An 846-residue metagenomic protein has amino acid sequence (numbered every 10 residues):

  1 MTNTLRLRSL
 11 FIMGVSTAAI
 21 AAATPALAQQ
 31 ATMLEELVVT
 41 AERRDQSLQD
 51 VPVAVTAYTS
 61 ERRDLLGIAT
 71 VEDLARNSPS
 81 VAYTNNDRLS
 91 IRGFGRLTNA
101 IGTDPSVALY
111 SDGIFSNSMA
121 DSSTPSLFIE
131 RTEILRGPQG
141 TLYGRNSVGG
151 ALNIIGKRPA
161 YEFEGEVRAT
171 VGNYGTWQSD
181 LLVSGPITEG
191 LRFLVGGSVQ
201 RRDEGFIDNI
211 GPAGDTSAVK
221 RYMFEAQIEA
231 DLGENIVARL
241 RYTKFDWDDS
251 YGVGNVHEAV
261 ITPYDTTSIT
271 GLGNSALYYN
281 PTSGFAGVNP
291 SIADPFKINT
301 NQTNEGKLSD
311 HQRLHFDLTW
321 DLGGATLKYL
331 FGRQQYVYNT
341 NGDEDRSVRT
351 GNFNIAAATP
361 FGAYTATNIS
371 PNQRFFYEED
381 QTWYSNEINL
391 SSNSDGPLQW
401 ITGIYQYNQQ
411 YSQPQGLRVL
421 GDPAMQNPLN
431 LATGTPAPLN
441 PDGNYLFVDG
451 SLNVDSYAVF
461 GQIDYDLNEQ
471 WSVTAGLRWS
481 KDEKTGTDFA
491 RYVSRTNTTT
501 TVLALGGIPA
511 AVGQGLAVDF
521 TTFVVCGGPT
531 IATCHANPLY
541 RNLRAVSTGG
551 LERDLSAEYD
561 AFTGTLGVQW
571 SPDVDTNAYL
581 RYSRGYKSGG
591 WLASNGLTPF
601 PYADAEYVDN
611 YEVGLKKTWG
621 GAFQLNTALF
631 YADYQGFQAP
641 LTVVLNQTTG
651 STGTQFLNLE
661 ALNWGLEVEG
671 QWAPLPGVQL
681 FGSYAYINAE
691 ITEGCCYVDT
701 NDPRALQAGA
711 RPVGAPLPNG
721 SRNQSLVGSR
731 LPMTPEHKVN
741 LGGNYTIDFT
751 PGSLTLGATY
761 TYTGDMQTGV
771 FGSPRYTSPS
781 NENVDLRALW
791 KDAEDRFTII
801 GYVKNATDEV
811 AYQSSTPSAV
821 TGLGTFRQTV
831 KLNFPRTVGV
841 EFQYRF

Functional and structural regions predicted by a protein language model:
M33-E162, V613: Acidic, small-polar-rich N-terminal luminal/periplasmic segments of exported/outer-membrane proteins
P105-S106, S118, L127-R136, T141-F224 (+4 more regions): Outer-membrane beta-barrel translocator/receptor signature
F206-D215, G252-T300, E344-R374, G416-D449 (+6 more regions): Solvent-exposed loop segments that connect transmembrane elements
A213, V219-I401, Y407-Q409, Q624-N626: Outer-membrane beta-barrel domain signature, strongest for Gram-negative TonB-dependent receptors and also present
E229-D231, L390-N393, Y405-Y407, G450-D633 (+1 more regions): Structural signature of Gram-negative outer-membrane beta-barrels, strongest in the C-terminal barrel of TonB-dependent
D317-L322, T326-G332, V337-G342, S571-K587 (+3 more regions): Membrane-embedded beta-barrel scaffold of Gram-negative outer-membrane proteins
Q470-V473, Y631-D633, F656-V770, E841-R845: Gram-negative outer-membrane beta-barrel transporters
G677, T761-G769, W790-F846: C-terminal beta-signal and adjacent terminal beta-strands/loops of Gram-negative outer-membrane beta-barrel proteins
